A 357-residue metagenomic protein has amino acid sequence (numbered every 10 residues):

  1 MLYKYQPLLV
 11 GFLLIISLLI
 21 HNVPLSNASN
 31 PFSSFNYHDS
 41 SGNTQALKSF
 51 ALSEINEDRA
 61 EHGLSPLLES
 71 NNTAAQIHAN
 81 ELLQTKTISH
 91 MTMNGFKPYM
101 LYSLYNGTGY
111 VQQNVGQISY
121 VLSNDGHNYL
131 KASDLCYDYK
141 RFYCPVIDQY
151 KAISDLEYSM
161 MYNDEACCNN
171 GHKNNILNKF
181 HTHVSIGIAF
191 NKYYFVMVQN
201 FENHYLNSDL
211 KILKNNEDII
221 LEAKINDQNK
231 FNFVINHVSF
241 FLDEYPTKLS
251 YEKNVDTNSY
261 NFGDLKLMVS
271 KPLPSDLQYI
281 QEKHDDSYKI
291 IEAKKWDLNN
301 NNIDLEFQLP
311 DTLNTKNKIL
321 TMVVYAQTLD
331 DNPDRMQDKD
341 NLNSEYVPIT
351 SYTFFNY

Functional and structural regions predicted by a protein language model:
M1-A28: Secretory targeting signatures
S29-G109, K173-N174, N178-G187, Y193: Short, well-ordered surface patches within globular domains
P98-N203, F233-L242, L265-K271, S275 (+3 more regions): A well-ordered secondary-structure block
N191, N200-Q228, F241-S259: Short, compositionally biased P/S/T/A/G/V-rich stretches that sit at domain boundaries
V196, D218-I220, D304: Intrinsic-disorder/low-complexity, polar/charged segments enriched in Ser/Thr/Lys/Arg/Asp/Glu/Gln
Y245-D285, D331-L342: Acidic Ser/Thr/Pro-rich low-complexity disordered segments that often serve as glycosylated linkers/stalks around
I303-L305, K318-V323, D331-D338: A cross-kingdom marker for long, charged
L329-Y357: Short beta-strand elements
